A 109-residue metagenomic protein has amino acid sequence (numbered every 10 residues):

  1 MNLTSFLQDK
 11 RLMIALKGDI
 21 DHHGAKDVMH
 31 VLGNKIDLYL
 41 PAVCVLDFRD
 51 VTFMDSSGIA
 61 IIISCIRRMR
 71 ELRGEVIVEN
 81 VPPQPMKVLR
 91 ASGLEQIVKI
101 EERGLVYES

Functional and structural regions predicted by a protein language model:
M1-T52, R67-S109: STAS-like cytosolic regulatory interaction modules
I62-I66: Histidine-anchored nucleotide/phosphate-binding helix
